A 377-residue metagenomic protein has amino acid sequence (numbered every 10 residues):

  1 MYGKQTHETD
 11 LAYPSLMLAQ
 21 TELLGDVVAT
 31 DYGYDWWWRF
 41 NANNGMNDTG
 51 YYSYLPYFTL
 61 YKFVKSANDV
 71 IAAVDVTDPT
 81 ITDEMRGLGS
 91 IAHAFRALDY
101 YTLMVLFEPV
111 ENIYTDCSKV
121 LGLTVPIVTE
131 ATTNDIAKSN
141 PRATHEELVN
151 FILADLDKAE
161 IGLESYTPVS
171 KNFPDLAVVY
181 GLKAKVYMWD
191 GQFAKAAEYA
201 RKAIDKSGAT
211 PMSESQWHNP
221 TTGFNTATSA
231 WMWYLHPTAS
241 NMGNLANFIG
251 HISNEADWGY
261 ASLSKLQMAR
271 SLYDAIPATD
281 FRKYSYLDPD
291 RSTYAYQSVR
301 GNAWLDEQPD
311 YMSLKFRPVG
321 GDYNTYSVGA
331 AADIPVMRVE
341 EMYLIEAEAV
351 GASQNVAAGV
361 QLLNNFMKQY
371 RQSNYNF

Functional and structural regions predicted by a protein language model:
M1-G87, Y100-E147, K171, A200 (+4 more regions): Short acidic-aromatic linear motifs embedded in glycine-rich loops, typified by GG[WY][YF]DAGD(H) and related
A177, L182-T210: Aromatic-residue-lined binding/catalytic grooves and analogous aromatic/hydrophobic interfacial grooves in multimeric
